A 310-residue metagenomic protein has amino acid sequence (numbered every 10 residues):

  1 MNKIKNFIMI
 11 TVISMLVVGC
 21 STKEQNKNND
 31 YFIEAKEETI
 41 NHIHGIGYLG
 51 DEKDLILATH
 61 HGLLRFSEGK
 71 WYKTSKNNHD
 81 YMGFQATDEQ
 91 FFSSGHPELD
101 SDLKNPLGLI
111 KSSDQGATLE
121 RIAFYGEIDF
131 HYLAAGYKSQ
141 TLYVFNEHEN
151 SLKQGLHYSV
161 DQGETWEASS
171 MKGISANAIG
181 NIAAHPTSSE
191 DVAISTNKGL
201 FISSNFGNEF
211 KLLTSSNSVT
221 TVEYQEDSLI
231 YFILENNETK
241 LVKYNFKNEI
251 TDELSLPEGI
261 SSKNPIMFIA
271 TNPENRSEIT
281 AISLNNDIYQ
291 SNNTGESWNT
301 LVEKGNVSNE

Functional and structural regions predicted by a protein language model:
L16-G19: C-terminal motif of bacterial Sec signal peptides marking the signal peptidase cleavage site
S21-K23: Bacterial signal peptide processing site
I33-L64, K76-F84: Beta-strand-rich domains and repeat architectures in extracellular enzymes and scaffolds, especially beta-propellers
I43-G45, H79-D88, E127-A135, A176-A184 (+3 more regions): Repeated scaffold domains used in trafficking and secretory/extracellular systems, primarily beta-propellers
D51-K53, D88-E89, K138-Q140, S189-E190 (+2 more regions): Short coil/turn segments that connect the beta-strands within blades of beta-propeller domains
L57, S93-S94, V144, I194 (+2 more regions): Residue position within the beta-strands of beta-propeller blades
H61-K73, N78, P106-A123, G155-S170 (+4 more regions): Asp-box/BNR beta-propeller loop motif
D100-P106, E147-Q154, S195, L234-T239: Short, solvent-exposed loop/turn segments at conserved positions within beta-propeller repeat blades
